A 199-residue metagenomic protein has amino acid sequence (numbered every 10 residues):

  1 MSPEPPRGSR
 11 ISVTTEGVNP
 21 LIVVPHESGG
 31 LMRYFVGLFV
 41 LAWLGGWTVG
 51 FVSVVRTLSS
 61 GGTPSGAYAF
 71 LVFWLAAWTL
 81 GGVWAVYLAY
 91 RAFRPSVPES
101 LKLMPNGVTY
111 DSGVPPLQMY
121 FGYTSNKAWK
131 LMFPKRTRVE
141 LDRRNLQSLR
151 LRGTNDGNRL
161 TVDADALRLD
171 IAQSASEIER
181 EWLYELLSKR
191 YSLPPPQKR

Functional and structural regions predicted by a protein language model:
M1-L31: Cytosolic juxtamembrane N-terminal segments of multi-pass membrane proteins
S9-T15, L101, G153, T161-V162: Short, exposed beta-strand/loop patches in secreted or surface proteins that constitute
N19-H26, Y110, L160-D163: Generic recognition of long tandem-repeat/solenoid scaffolds
P20-I22, T79-K127: Conserved beta-hairpin
P25-P98, R199: Alpha-helical transmembrane spans
M32-S53, G113-F121, D170-L183, P196: Extended intrinsically disordered, low-complexity coil regions enriched in Ser, Thr, Gly, Ala and often Pro
V108-Y110, Y120-T154: Phosphoinositide-dependent membrane-docking surfaces
R144-R199: A membrane-cytosol interface segment of integral membrane proteins
